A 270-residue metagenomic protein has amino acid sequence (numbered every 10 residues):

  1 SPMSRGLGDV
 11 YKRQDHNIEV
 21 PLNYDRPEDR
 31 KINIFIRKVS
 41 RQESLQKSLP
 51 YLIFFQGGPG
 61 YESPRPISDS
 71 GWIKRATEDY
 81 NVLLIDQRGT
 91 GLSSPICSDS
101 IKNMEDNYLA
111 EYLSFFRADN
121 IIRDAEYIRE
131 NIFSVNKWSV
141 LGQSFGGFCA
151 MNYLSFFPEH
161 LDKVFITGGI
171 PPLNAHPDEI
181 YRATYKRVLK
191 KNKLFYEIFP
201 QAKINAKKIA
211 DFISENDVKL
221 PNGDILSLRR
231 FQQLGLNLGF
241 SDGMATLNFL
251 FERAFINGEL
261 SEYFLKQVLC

Functional and structural regions predicted by a protein language model:
S1-Y11: Single conserved hydrophobic/aromatic residue that forms the stacking wall/gate of nucleotide- or nucleobase-binding
D9-G223: Gly/Pro-rich cap/lid or specificity-loop segments adjacent to the active site
V218-C270: Alpha/beta-hydrolase fold active-site neighborhood
